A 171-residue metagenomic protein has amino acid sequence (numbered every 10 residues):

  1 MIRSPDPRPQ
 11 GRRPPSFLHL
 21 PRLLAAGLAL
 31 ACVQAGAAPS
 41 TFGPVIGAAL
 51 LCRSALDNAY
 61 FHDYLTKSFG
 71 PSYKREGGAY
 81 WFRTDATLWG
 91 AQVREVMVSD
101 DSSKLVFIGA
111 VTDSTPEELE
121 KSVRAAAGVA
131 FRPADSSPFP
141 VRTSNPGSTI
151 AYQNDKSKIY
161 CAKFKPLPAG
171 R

Functional and structural regions predicted by a protein language model:
M1-L18: N-terminal secretory signal peptides that target proteins for export/translocation
P21-L28: Sec-dependent signal peptide hydrophobic core
C32-Q34: N-terminal signal peptide c-region/cleavage motif recognized by signal peptidases
A38-E95: N-terminal secretory signal peptides
T84-V141: Long, charged/polar, surface-exposed segments that mediate recognition or autoinhibition
G147-K163: Short, exposed beta-strand-loop hairpins at the edges of beta-sheets in extracellular/periplasmic proteins
A169-R171: Short, solvent-exposed mixed-charge patches
